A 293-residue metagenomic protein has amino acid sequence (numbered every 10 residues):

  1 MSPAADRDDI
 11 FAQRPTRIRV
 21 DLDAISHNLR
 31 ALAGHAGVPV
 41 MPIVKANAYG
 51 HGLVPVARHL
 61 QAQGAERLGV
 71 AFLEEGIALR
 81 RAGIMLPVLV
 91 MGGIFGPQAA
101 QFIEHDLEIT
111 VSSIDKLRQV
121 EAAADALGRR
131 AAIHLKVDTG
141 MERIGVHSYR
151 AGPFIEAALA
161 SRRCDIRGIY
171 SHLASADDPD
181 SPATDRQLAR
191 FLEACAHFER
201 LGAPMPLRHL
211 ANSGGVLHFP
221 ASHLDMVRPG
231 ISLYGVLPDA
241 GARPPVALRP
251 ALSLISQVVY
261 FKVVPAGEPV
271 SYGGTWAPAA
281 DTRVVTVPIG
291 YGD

Functional and structural regions predicted by a protein language model:
S2-A5, P250: Flexible C-terminal active-site loop/helix
D6-A12, T16-V20, A24-H27, V38-H209: Active-site-proximal beta-alpha core segment in soluble small-molecule metabolic enzymes
H35: Conserved PLP-enzyme active-site core in the AAT-like
L86, H105, L252-Q257, D281-V285: A generic structural signal for short beta-strands and their flanking turns/coil linkers
R130-A131, D165-I166, P265-E268, R283: Short, structured loop/turn "capping" segments at alpha-beta junctions
V137-T139, Y170-L173, I231, S256 (+2 more regions): Short, structured patches in soluble enzyme cores that scaffold and shape functional sites
D180-A280: Anionic-ligand-binding alpha/beta catalytic cores of soluble enzymes and soluble regulatory domains that recognize
V287-D293: A structural micro-motif recognizing beta-strand termini and the immediately following turn/loop segments
